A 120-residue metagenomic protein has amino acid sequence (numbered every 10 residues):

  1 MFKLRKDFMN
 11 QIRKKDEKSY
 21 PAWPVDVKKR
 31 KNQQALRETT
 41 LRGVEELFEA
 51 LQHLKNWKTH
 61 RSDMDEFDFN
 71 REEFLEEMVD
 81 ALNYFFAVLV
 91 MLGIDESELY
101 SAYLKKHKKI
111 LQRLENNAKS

Functional and structural regions predicted by a protein language model:
M1-S120: Flexible "arm" and connector segments at domain edges
